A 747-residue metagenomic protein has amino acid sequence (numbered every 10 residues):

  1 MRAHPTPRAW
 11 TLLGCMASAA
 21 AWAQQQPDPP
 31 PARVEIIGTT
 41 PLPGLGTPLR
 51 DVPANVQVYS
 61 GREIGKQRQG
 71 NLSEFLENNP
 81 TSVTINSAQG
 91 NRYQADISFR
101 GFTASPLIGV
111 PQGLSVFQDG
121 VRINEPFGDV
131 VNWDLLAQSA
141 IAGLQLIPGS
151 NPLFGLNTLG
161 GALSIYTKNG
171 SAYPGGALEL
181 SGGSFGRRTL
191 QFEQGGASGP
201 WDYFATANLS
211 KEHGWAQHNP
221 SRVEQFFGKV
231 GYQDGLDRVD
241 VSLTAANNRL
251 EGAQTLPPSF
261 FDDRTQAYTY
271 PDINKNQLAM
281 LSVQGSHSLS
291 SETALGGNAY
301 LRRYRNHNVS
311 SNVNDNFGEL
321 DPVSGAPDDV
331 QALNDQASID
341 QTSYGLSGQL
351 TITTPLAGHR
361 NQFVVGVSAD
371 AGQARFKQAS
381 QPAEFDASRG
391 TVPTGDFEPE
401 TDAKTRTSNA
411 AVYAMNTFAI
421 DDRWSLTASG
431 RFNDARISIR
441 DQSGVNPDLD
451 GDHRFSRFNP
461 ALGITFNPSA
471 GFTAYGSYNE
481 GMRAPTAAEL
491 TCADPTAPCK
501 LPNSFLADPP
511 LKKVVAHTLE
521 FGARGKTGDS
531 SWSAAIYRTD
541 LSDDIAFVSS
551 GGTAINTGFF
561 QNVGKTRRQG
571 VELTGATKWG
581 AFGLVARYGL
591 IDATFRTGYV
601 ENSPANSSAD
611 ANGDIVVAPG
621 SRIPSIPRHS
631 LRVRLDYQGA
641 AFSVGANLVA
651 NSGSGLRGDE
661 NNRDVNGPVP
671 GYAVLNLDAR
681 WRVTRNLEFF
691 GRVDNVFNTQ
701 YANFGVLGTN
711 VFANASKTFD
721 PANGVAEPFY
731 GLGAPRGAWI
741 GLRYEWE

Functional and structural regions predicted by a protein language model:
P48, S73, E77-V121, E125: Extracytoplasmic beta-strand/coil segments of soluble accessory domains associated with Gram-negative outer-membrane
N79, G113, I123-E125, D134-E179: A beta-strand signature from Gram-negative outer-membrane beta-barrel systems, especially the internal plug domain
G182-K211, A216-G252, P271-A294, Y413 (+3 more regions): Transmembrane beta-barrel wall of Gram-negative outer-membrane proteins
G235-T244, N276-Q442, N467, S533 (+2 more regions): Face-selective signature of the C-terminal outer-membrane beta-barrel domain
S288, A294-N312, N467, T473-N479 (+4 more regions): Membrane-embedded beta-barrel scaffold of Gram-negative outer-membrane proteins
Q341, R360-Q362, G366-D370, A403-D540 (+1 more regions): Structural signature of Gram-negative outer-membrane beta-barrels, strongest in the C-terminal barrel of TonB-dependent
Q349-I352, A419-L426, D434-A435, S531-S542 (+2 more regions): Gram-negative outer-membrane beta-barrel transporters
M482, A650-D659, R680-E747: C-terminal beta-signal and adjacent terminal beta-strands/loops of Gram-negative outer-membrane beta-barrel proteins
